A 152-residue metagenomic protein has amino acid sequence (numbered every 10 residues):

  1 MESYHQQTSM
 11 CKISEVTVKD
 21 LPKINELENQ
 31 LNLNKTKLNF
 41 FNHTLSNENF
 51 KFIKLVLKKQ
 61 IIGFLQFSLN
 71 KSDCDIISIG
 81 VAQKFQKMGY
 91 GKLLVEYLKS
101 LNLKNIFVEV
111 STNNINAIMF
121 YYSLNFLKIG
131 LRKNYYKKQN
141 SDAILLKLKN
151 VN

Functional and structural regions predicted by a protein language model:
M1-Q7: Short acidic N-proximal helix/loop "leader" segments that mark the beginning of a domain or an inter-domain linker
S3, S111-I115, N134-N152: C-terminal "cap" of GNAT-fold acetyltransferases
C11, E15-K84, V95-Y97, L101 (+1 more regions): Acetyl-CoA-dependent GNAT
F64, I129-L131: Residue-level detector of high-confidence beta-strand sites
S78-G80, F107-E109, L145: Short aromatic/hydrophobic contact patches that present stacked aromatics for nucleic-acid/ligand binding
I79-E96, S111-M119, S123-L124, K128: Conserved glycine-rich acetyl-CoA-binding loop
L101-T112: Conserved GNAT acetyl-CoA-binding A-motif
